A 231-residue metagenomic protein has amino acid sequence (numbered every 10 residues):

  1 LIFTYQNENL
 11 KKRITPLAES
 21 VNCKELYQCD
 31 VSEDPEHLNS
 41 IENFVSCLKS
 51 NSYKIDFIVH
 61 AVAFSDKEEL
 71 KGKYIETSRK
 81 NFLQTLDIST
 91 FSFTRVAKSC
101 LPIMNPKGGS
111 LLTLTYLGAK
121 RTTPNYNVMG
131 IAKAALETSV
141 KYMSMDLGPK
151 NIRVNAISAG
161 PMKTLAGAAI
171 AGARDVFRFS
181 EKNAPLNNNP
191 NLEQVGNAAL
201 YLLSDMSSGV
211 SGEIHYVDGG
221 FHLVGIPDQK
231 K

Functional and structural regions predicted by a protein language model:
L1-N81, A169: Short-chain dehydrogenase/reductase
I41, A97, V140-K141, G196-A199 (+1 more regions): Short-chain dehydrogenase/reductase
V59, L112, Y216: N-terminal Rossmann-like NAD(P) cofactor-binding module of classical short-chain dehydrogenase/reductase
A63-L101, N105-P149, P161-K163, F221: Catalytic loop of short-chain dehydrogenase/reductase
V128, P149, A156-A184, Q194 (+1 more regions): A glycine/serine/threonine-rich, flexible loop-to-helix segment that serves as the NAD(P) cofactor-binding "lid"
G148, R153, V210-G212: Short, small/polar-rich loop/turn modules that mediate ligand/substrate recognition or access, typified
R153-K163, L203, Y216-D218: Conserved SDR Rossmann-fold cofactor-binding beta-strand/turn motif
N188-V217, H222-L223: C-terminal substrate-recognition "lid" of short-chain dehydrogenase/reductases
